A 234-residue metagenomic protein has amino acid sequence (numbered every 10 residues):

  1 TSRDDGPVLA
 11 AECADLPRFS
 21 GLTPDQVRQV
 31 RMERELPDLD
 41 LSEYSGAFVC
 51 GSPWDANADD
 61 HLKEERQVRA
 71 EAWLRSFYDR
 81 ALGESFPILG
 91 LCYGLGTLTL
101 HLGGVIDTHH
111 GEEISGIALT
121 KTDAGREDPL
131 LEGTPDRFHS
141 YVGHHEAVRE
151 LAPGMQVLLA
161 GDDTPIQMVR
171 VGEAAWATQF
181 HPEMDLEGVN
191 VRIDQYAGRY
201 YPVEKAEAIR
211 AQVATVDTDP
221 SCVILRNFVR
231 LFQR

Functional and structural regions predicted by a protein language model:
T1-L22: Short, charged N-terminal beta->alpha structural module
T1-R3, G51-A56, H145, F180: Glycine-rich His-Gly loop
T1-S2, M32, Y93: Cofactor-binding loop segments of dinucleotide-utilizing enzymes, especially the Rossmann-like FAD- and NAD(P)+-binding
L9, L39, N57-D60, L98-H101 (+3 more regions): Short glycine-/acidic-enriched loop or helix-start segments at secondary-structure transitions that form or flank
D25-L89: Flexible gly/pro-rich beta->alpha loop and the following alpha-helix that scaffold active-site loops
L39, E43, V49, G83 (+1 more regions): Amide-donor transfer/coupling interface in amidating biosynthetic enzymes
G94-T97, G103-Y141: Ligand/cofactor pocket segment of small-molecule handling proteins
